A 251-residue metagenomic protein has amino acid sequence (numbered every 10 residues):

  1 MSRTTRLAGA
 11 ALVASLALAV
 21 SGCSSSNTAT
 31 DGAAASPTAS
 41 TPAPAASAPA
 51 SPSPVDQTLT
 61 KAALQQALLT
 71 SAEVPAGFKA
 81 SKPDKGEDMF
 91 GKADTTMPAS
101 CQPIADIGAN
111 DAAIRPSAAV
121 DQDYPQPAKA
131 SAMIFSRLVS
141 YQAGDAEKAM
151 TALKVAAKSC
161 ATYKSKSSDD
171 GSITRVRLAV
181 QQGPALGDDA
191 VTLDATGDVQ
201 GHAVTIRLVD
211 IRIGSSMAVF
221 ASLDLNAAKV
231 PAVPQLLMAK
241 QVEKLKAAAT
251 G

Functional and structural regions predicted by a protein language model:
M1-S21: Sec-dependent bacterial lipoprotein signal peptides
S21-Q66, T96-A99, I104, A249-G251: N-terminal low-complexity, Pro/Thr-rich disordered segments that flank secretion/membrane-targeting signals
A80-T205, P231, L237: A small/polar (G/S/T-enriched), proline-flanked helix-loop surface module common in exported/cell-envelope proteins
I134-R137, S215-D224: Short, well-ordered beta-strand elements
L186-D188, I211-M217: Short, solvent-exposed coil/turn segments at beta-strand boundaries
V204-D210, A227: Mobile, glycine-rich extracellular loop/lid and propeptide segments that shape or gate substrate/ligand access
S222-G251: Surface-exposed amphipathic alpha-helical segments
